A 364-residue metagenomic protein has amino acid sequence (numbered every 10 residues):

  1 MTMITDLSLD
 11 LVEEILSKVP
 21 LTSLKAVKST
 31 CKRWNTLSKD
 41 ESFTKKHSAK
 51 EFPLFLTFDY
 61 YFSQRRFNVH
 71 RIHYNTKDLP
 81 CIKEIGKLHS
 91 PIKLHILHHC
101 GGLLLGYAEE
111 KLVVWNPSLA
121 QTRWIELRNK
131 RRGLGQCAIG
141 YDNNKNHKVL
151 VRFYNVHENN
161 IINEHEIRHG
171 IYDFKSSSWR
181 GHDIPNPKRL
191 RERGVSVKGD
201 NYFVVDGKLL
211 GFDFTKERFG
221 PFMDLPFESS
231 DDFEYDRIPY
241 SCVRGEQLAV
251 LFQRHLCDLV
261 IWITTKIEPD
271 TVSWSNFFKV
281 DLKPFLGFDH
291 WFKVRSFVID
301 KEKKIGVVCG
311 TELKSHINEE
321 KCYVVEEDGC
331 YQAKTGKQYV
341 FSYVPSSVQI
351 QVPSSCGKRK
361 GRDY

Functional and structural regions predicted by a protein language model:
M1-Y364: N-terminal entry/capping and adjacent linker segments that precede and initiate structured domains
